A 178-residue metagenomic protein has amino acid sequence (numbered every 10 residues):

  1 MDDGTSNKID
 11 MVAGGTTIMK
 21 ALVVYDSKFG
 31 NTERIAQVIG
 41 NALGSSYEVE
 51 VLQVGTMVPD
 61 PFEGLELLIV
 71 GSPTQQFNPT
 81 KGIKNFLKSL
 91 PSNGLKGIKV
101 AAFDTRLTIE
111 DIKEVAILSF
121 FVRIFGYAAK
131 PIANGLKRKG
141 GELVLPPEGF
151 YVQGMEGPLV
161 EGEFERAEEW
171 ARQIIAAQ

Functional and structural regions predicted by a protein language model:
D3-I18: Short, Lys/Arg-enriched N-terminal segments with co-localized hydrophobic residues within the first ~10-30 amino acids
T16-I18, F62, L95: Short, flexible coil/linker segments at domain boundaries that flank nucleotide/cofactor-interacting
K20-S46: N-terminal beta1-alpha1 ligand-phosphate binding loop
D26, V54, F103-T105: Cofactor-binding loop segments of dinucleotide-utilizing enzymes, especially the Rossmann-like FAD- and NAD(P)+-binding
G30, V58, I109-D111: Flexible, glycine-rich phosphate/dinucleotide-binding loops and adjacent beta-alpha linkers at cofactor/substrate
G30-R34, D60, N78: Residues that form or flank phosphate/diphosphate-binding pockets in enzymes that use nucleotide phosphates
A42, S46-E50, G64-Q178: FMN-binding flavodoxin-like domain, especially the glycine-rich phosphate-binding loop
Y47-P59: A short, well-structured beta->alpha microelement
